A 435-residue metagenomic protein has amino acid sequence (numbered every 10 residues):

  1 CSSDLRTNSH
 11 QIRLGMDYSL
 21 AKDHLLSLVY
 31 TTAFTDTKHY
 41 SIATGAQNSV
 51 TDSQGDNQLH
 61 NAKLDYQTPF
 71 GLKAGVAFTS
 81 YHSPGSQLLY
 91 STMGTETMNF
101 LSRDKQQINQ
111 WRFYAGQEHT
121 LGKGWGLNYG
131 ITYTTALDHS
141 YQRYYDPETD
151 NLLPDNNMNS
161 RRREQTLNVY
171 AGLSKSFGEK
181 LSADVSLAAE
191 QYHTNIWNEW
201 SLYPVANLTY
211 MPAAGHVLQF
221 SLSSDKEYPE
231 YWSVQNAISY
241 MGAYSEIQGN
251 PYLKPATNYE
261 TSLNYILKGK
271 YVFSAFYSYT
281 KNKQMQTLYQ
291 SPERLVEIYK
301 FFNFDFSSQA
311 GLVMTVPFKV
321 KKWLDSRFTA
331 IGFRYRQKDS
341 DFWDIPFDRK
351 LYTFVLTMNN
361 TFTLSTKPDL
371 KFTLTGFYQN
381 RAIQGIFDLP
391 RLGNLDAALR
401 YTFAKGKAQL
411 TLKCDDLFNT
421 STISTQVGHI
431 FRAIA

Functional and structural regions predicted by a protein language model:
I12-Y18, A62-T68, F113-H119, Q165 (+8 more regions): Residues on the lipid-exposed face of transmembrane beta-strands in outer-membrane beta-barrel proteins
D23-T44, S86, Y90, R161-N195 (+3 more regions): Surface-exposed extracellular loop regions of Gram-negative outer-membrane beta-barrel proteins
T32-D36, F78-P84, Y133-H139, L187-N195 (+9 more regions): Transmembrane beta-strands of outer-membrane beta-barrel pores
F100-A183, T209, R336-T363: Outer-membrane beta-barrel transmembrane domain signature of Gram-negative proteins, especially the mid-to-C-terminal
Q110-R112, N157-R163, K254, V272-A330 (+1 more regions): Outer membrane beta-barrel strand-and-loop segments of large Gram-negative receptors, especially TonB-dependent
K226-S274, Y279, Y299-G311, V316-K319 (+1 more regions): Outer-membrane beta-barrel signature, preferentially recognizing the C-terminal barrel domain of Gram-negative
R349-A435: Conserved C-terminal beta-signal and adjacent last beta-strands/turns of outer-membrane beta-barrel proteins
